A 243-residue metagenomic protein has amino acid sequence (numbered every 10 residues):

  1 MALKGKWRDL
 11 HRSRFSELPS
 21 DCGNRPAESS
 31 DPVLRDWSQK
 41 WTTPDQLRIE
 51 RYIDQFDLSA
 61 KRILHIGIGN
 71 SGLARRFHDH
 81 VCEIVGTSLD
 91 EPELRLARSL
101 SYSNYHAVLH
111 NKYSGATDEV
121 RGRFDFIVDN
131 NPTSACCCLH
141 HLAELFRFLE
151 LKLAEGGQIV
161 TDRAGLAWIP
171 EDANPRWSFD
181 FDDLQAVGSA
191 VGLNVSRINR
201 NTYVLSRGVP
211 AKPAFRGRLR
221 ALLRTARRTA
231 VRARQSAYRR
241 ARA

Functional and structural regions predicted by a protein language model:
A2-F56: Class I SAM-dependent methyltransferase Rossmann-like catalytic core, especially the SAM/SAH-binding loop
L64, I68-G115: Class I SAM-dependent methyltransferase SAM/SAH-binding core
G115-I127: A short acidic, Gly/Pro-enriched loop at the edge of an enzyme's catalytic core that lines a small-molecule cofactor
A135-F148: A short, conserved alpha-helix within the catalytic core of class I
C137, L153-E155: Helix-to-beta-strand junctions that scaffold the AdoMet/dcAdoMet cofactor pocket in Class I SAM-dependent enzymes
G156-A167: Conserved beta-strand signature within the Rossmann-like core of class I S-adenosyl-L-methionine
E171-R197: Conserved Class I S-adenosyl-L-methionine
G192-A243: Core SAM-dependent methyltransferase catalytic element
